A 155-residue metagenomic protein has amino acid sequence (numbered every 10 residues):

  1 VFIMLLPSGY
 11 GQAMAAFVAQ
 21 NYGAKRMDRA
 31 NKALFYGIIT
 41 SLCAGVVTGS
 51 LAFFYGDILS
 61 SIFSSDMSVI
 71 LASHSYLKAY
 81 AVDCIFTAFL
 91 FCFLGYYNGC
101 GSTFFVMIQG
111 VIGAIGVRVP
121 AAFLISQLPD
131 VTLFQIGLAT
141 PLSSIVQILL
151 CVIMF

Functional and structural regions predicted by a protein language model:
V1-G56, T87-Q109: Small-residue-rich hydrophobic transmembrane alpha-helices
V1-I3, M67-F93: Alpha-helical transmembrane segments of multi-pass membrane proteins
M4, A44, T48, A52 (+3 more regions): Alpha-helical transmembrane segments of multipass membrane proteins
L5-S8, A52, G95, A121-A122 (+2 more regions): Structural signal for membrane-spanning alpha-helices in multi-pass inner-membrane proteins, emphasizing helix cores
Q20, K32, S61-I62, S75 (+2 more regions): Transmembrane helix-loop junction
S41, L77-Y80, C84, G110-V111 (+1 more regions): Residue-level recognition of transmembrane alpha-helices in multi-pass small-molecule transporters/permeases
V47-I70, H74: Short membrane-interface helical motifs at transmembrane helix boundaries in multi-pass membrane transporters
G56, I62, L71, F104 (+2 more regions): Membrane-interface helix-loop junctions in multi-pass transport and translocation proteins
